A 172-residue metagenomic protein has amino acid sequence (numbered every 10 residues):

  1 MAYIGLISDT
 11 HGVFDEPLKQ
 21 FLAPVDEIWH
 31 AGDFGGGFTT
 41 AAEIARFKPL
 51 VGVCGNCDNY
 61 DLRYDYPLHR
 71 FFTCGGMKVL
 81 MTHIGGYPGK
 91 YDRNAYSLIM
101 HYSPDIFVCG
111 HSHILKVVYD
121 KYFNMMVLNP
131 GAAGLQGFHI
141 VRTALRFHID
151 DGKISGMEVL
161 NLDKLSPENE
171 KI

Functional and structural regions predicted by a protein language model:
M1-L50, D58-L68, G76, I140-T143 (+1 more regions): N-terminal active-site segment of His-dependent metallophosphoesterases
L6-S8, E27-D33, V51-N56, L80-H83 (+2 more regions): Active-site neighborhood of phospho(di)ester-bond hydrolases with catalytic His/Asp-centered motifs
H11, P88, G134, D151 (+1 more regions): Residue-level detector of flexible, active-site-proximal loop/helix-junction positions within diverse enzyme catalytic
G12-E16, G35-T39, C57-L62, G86-Y91 (+2 more regions): Active-site environment of divalent metal-dependent phosphoester hydrolases
V51, K90-K153, M157: Conserved beta-sheet core of the metallophosphoesterase superfamily
V51-R93, S97-H101: Helix-adjacent hinge/juxtasegments
C74, I84, P130-A132, I149 (+1 more regions): Active-site donor-binding loop signature of nucleotide-sugar glycosyltransferases
M157-N169: Short, solvent-exposed aromatic-acidic interface loops
